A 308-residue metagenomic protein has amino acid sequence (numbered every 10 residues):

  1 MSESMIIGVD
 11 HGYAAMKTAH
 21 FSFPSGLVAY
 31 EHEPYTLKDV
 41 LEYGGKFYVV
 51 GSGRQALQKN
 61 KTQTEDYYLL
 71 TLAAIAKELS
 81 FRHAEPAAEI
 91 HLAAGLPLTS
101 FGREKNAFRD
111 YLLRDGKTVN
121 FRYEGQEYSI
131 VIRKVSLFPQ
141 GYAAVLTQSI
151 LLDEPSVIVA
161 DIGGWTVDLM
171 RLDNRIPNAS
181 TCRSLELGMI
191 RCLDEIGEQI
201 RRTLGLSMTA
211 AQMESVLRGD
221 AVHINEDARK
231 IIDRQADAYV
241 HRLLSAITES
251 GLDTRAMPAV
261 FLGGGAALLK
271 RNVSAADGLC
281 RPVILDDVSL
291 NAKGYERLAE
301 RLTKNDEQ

Functional and structural regions predicted by a protein language model:
M1-V159, I176-R191, T203, A210-Q308: Nucleotide/phosphate-binding catalytic cleft detector across ATP-hydrolyzing and phosphate-transferring enzymes
A160-G164: Active-site-proximal alpha-helical scaffolds that flank and shape metal-associated catalytic sites
V167-R171, T181-C182: Short, acidic (Asp/Glu-rich) active-site segment that either coordinates a divalent metal cofactor
Q199: A contiguous pocket-lining binding segment that forms or flanks enzyme active sites
